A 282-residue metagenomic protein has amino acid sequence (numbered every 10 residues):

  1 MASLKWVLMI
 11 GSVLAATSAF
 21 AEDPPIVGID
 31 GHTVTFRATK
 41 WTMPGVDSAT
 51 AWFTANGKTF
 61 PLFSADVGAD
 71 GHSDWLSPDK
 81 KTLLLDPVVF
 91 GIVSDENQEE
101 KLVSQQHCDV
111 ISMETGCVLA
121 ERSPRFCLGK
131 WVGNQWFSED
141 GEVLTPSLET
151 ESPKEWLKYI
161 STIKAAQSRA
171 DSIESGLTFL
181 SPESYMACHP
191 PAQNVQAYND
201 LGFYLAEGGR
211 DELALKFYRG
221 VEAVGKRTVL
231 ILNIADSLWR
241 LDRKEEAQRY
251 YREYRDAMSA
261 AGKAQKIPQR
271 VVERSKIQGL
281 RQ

Functional and structural regions predicted by a protein language model:
M1-L8: Bacterial N-terminal signal peptides that target proteins for export
A16-S18: N-terminal signal peptide c-region/cleavage motif recognized by signal peptidases
F20-D236, R240-K244, Q248, E253-D256 (+1 more regions): Exposed acidic/polar residues on beta-strands and adjacent loops within beta-sheet cores, strongest in beta-propeller
